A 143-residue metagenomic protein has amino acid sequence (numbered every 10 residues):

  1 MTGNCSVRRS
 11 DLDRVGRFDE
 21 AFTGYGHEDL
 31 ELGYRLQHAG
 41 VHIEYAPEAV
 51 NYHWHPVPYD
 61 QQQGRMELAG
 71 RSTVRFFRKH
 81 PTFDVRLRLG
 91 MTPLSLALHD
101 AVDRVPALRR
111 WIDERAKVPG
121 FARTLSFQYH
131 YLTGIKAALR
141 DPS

Functional and structural regions predicted by a protein language model:
N4-V7, D11-G16, F22-V50: A short, conserved alpha-helix in the catalytic core of glycosyltransferases
L30, W54-H55, S95: Short secondary-structure boundary/hinge segments and terminal tails
L30, Y34, G64-E67, R71-V74: Internal, well-ordered alpha-helical scaffold/interface segments that support domain packing or protein-protein contacts
V41-H42, A46-Q63, S72-F76: Active-site donor/metal-binding and catalytic loop motifs of nucleotide-sugar-dependent glycosylation enzymes
E67-R71, V85-S143: Non-catalytic, C-terminal membrane-associated alpha-helical segments of glycosyltransferases
